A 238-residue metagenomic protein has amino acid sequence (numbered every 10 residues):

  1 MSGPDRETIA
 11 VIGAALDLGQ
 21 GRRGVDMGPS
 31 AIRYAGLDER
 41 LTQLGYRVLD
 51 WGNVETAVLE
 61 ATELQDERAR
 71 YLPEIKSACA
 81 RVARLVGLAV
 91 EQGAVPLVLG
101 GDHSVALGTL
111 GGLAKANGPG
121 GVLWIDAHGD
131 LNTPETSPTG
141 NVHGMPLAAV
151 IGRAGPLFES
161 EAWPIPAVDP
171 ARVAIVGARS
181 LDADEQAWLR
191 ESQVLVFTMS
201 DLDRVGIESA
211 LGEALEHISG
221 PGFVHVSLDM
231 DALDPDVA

Functional and structural regions predicted by a protein language model:
S2-A238: Conserved alpha-helical scaffold segments that buttress catalytic/binding sites
